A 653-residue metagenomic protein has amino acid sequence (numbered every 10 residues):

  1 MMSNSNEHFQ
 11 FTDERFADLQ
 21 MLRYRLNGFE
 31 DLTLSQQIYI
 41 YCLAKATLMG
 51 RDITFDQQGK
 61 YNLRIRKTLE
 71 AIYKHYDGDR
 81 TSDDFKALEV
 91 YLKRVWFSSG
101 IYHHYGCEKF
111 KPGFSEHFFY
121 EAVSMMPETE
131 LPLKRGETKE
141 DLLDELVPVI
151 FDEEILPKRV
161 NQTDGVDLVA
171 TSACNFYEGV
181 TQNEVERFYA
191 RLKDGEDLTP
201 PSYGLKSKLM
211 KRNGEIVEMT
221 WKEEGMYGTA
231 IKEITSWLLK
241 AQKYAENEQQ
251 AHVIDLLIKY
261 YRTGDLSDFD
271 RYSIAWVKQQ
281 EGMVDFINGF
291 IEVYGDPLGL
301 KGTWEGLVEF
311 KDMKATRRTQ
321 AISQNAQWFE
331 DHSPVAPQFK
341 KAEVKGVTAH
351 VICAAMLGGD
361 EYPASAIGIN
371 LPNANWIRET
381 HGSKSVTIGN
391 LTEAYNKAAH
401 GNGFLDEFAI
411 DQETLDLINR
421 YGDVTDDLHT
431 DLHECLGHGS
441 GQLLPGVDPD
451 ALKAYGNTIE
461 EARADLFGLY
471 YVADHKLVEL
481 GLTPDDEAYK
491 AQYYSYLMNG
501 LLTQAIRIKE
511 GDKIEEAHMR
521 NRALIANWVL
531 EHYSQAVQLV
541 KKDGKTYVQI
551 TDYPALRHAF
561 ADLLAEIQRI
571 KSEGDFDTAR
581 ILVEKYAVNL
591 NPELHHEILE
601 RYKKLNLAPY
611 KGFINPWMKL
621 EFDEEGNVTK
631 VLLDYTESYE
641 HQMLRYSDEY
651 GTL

Functional and structural regions predicted by a protein language model:
N4-K74: N-terminal-proximal low-complexity accessory segments that begin disordered and transition into the first
R25, T54, L469-I570: Long, well-structured alpha-helical subdomains associated with metal-dependent extracellular/ecto-lumenal hydrolases
T33, N247, N457-D474: An active-site-proximal "capping" alpha-helix that borders the catalytic cofactor pocket
S98, H104-D416, G422: Contiguous, non-catalytic segments that form substrate-binding/exosite surfaces or channel walls
E248-I254, F269, V447-D450, L477-S495 (+1 more regions): Short, glycine/acidic-rich hinge or "gate" loops at secondary-structure transitions that mediate conformational
D423-L436: Short alpha-helix carrying the canonical HExxH Zn2+-binding catalytic motif
G441-A462: Post-HEXXH active-site segment of zinc metalloproteases
D552, L556-L653: Extended, compositionally biased alpha-helical segments that mediate assembly or anchoring
